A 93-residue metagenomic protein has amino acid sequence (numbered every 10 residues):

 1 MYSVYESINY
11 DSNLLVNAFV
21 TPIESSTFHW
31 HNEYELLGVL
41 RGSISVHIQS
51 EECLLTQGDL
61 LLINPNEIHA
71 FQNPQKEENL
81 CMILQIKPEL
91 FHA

Functional and structural regions predicted by a protein language model:
M1-L54, L60: Generic protein-terminus/edge-of-domain signal
M1-N17, I68-A93: A hydrophobic/aromatic-rich effector-binding and dimerization subdomain of bacterial HTH-type transcriptional regulators
L55-H69: Conserved metal-binding segment of the jelly-roll/cupin
